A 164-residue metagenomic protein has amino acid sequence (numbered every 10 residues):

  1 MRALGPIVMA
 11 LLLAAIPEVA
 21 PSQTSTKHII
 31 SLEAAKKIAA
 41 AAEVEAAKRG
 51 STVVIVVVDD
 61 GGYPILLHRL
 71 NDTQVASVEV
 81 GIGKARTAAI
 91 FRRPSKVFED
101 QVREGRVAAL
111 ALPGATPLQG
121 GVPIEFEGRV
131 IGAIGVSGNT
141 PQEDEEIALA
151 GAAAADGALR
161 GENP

Functional and structural regions predicted by a protein language model:
M1-V8: Bacterial N-terminal signal peptides that target proteins for export
A15-P17: N-terminal signal peptide c-region/cleavage motif recognized by signal peptidases
P21-P164: Flexible, solvent-exposed loop/hinge segments and secondary-structure transition points
